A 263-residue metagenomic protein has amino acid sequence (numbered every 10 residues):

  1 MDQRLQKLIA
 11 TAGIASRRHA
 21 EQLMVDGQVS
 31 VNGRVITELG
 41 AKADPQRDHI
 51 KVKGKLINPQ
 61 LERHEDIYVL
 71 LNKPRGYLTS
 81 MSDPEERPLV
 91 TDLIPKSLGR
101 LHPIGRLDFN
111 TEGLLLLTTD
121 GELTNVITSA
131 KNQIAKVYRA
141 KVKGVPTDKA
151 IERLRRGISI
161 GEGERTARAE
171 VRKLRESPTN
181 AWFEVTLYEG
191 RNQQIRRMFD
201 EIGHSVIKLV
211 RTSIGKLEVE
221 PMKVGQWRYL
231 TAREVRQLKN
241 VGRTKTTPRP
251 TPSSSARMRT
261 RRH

Functional and structural regions predicted by a protein language model:
M1-H263: Basic, flexible Lys/Arg- and Gly-enriched helix-loop patches that mediate nucleic-acid binding at interfaces with rRNA
